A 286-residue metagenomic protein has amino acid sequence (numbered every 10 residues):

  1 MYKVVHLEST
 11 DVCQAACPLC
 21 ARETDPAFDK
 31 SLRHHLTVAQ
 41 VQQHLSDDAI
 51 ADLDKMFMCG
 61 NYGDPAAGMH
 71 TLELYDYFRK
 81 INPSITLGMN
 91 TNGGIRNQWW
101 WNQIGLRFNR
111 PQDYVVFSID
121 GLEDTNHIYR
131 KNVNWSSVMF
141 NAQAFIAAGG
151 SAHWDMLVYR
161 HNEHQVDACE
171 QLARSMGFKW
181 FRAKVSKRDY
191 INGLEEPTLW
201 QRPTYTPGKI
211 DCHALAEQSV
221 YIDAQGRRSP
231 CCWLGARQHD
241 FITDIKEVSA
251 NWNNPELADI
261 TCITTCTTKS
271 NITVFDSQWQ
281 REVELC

Functional and structural regions predicted by a protein language model:
M1-K3, E23, A27, R227-C286: Flexible mid-to-C-terminal extensions adjoining Fe-S/redox cofactors in radical SAM and related proteins
M1-Y114, I128, N132-S136, F140 (+2 more regions): Conserved alpha-helical substructure of the radical SAM core
V4, E8, A51-C59, I81-G88 (+3 more regions): Conserved C-terminal portion of the radical SAM core fold that forms the substrate/S-adenosylmethionine-binding
V12, A16, D211, T261: The −1 position to Zn-ligating cysteines in a subset of zinc-ribbon hairpins
A21-D25, V116-E123, C231: Short, basic/glycine-rich phosphate-binding loops at helix/coil junctions that contact nucleotide phosphates
Y62, G93-I95, G121-E123, V158-R160 (+2 more regions): Active-site-proximal loop/turn and secondary-structure-junction residues that shape catalytic pockets, frequently
R96-W99, E163-V166, S229: Short, well-ordered alpha-helical microsegments
E196-D211, Q278-L285: A C-terminal cap/extension of S-adenosyl-L-methionine-dependent methyltransferases that defines the acceptor-substrate
